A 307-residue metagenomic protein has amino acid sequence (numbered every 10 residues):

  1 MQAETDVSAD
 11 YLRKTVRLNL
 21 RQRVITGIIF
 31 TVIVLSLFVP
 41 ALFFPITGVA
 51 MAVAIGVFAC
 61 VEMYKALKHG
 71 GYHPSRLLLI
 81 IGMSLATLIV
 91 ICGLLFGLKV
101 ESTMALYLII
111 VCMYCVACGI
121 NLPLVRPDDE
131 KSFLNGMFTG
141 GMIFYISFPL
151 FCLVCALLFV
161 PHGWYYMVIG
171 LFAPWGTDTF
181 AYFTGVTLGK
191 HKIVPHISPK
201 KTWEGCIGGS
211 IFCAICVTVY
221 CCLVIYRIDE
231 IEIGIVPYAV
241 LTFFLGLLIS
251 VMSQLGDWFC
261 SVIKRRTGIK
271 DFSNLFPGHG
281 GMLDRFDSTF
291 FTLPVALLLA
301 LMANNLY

Functional and structural regions predicted by a protein language model:
Q2-L247: Membrane-embedded alpha-helical bundles of polytopic integral membrane proteins
T177, I207, L283-F291: Membrane-embedded alpha-helical segments of transport systems, primarily multispan ion/solute transporters
C216, Y220, V295-A300: Hydrophobic alpha-helical transmembrane segments that constitute the membrane-spanning cores of multi-pass membrane
C260: Acidic, glycine-rich loop-and-beta core segments that form the ion-binding/anion-interacting portion of active sites
R265-S288: Interfacial loop-to-transmembrane junctions
L299-Y307: Juxtamembrane boundary at the C-terminal end of a transmembrane helix
